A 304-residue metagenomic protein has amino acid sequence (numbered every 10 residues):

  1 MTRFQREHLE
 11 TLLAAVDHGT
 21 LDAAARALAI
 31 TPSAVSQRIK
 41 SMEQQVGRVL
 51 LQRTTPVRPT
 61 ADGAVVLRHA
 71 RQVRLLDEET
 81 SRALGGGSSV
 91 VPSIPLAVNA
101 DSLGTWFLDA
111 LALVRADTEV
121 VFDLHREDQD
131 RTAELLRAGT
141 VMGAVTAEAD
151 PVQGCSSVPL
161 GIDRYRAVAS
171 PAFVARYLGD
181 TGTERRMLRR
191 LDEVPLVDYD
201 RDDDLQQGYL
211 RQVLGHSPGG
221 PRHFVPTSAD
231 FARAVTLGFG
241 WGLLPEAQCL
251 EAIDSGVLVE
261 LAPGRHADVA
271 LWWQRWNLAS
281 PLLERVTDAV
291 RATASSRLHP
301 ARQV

Functional and structural regions predicted by a protein language model:
L13-A29: Short helix-boundary/capping micro-motifs
H18, A27, E43-V49, D117: Residue cluster at the C-terminal edge of the helix-turn-helix DNA-binding motif
T31, R38: Residues within the DNA-recognition helix of helix-turn-helix
S41-A61: A short LG(V/I)-centered, amphipathic sequence patch enriched for acidic residue(s) preceding the LG motif
Q45-V46, V66-S88, V290: Alpha-helical linker/hinge and terminal dimerization helices associated with HTH transcriptional regulators
V90-Q153: Central regulatory/effector-binding core of bacterial HTH transcription factors
S157-F239, I253-R265, S296-V304: C-terminal regulatory
P263-V304: A late-sequence structural motif
